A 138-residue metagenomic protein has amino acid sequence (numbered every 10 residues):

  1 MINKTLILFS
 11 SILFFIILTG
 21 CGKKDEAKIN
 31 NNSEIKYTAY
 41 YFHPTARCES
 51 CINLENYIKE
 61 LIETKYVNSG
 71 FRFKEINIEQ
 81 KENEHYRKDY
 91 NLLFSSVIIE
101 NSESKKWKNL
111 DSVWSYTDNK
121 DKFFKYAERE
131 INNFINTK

Functional and structural regions predicted by a protein language model:
M1-F9: Bacterial N-terminal signal peptides that target proteins for export
I17-G20: C-terminal motif of bacterial Sec signal peptides marking the signal peptidase cleavage site
G22-K36: Bacterial Sec signal peptide processing site at the extreme N-terminus
S33-T64: Local sequence-structure signature of Cys/Sec-based thiol-disulfide redox active-site neighborhoods
N68-E82: Thiol-based oxidoreductase modules, predominantly thioredoxin-like and allied folds used for disulfide exchange
R87-E100: Structural micro-motif
I99-K138: Non-catalytic, surface beta->alpha helical segment in thiol-disulfide oxidoreductase systems
